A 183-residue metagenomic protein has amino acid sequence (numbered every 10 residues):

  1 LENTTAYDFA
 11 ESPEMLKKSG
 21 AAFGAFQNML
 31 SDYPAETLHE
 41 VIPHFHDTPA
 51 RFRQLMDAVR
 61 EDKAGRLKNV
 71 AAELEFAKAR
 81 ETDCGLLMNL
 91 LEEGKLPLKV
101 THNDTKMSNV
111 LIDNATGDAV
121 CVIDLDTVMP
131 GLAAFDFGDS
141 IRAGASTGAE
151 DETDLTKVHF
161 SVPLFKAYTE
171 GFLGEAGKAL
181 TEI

Functional and structural regions predicted by a protein language model:
T4-A25, D32-H102, N109-C121: ATP-dependent phospho-/nucleotidyl transfer catalytic cores
E14, L180-I183: All-alpha amphipathic helical-bundle segments outside canonical DNA-binding/catalytic cores that form hydrophobic
K18, A25-N28, A167, G171-G174: Residue-level signal for well-ordered alpha-helical scaffold segments within enzymatic catalytic domains
A21, T105, V110, L132 (+2 more regions): Conserved active-site and cofactor/substrate-binding residues in soluble primary-metabolism enzymes
L30-Y33, E175, A179: Solvent-exposed amphipathic alpha-helical surface segments
I123-V128: Activation of the activation-loop gatekeeper triad in protein kinase-fold domains
P130, A134-G177: Active-site activation/catalytic loop segments of kinase-like enzymes and analogous catalytic loops in related
